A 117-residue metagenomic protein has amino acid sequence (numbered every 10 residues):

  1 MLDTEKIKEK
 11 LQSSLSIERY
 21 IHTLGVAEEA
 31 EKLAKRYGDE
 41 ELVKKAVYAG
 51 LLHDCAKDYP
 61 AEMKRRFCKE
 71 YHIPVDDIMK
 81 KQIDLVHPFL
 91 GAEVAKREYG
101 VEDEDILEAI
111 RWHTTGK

Functional and structural regions predicted by a protein language model:
M1-L2, D105: Long hydrophobic alpha-helices with heptad-repeat/coiled-coil character
L2-S16: Generic N-terminal amphipathic, Lys/Arg-enriched alpha-helix
T4-K8, A27, E31, A92: An amphipathic alpha-helix signature
E9-S13, L42-K117: Divalent metal-dependent catalytic cores for phosphoryl transfer on phosphate-bearing substrates
S16, K32-K35, T115: Generic secondary-structure signature for well-ordered alpha-helical cores
R19: Short glycine/threonine-rich catalytic loop with a Thr-x-Gly-x-Asp
H22-E28, K32-K45: A positional/architectural concept
